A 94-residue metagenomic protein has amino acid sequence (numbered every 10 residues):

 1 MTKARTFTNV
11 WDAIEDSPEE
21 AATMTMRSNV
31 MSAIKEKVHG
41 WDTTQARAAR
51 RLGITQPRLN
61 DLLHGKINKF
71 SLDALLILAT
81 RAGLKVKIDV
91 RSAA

Functional and structural regions predicted by a protein language model:
M1-S32: N-terminal flexible/basic segments that precede or flank functional cores
V38-G40: Short amphipathic helical patch at the helix-1/turn junction of helix-turn-helix
D42-N60: Short alpha-helical DNA-recognition segment
L63: DNA major-groove recognition helix of helix-turn-helix
K66-S71: Short, solvent-exposed alpha-helical "recognition" segments
L72-I88: DNA major-groove recognition helix of helix-turn-helix/homeodomain DNA-binding modules
I88-A94: Short hydrophobic/aromatic patches at helix-to-coil boundaries
